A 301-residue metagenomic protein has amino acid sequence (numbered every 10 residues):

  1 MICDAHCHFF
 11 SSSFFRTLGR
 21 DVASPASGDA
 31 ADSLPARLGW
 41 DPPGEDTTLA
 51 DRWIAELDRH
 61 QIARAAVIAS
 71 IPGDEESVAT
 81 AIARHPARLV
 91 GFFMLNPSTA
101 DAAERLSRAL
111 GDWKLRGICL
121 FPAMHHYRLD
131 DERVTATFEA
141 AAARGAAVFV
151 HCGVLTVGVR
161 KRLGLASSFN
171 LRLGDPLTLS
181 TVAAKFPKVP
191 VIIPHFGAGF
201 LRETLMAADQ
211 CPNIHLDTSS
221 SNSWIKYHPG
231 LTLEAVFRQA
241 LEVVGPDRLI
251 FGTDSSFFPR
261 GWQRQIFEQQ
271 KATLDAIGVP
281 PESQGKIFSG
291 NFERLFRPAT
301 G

Functional and structural regions predicted by a protein language model:
M1-H8, S12-R59, R64, Q239 (+2 more regions): Mid-to-C-terminal alpha-helical segments outside catalytic/metal-binding sites
I2-A5, V67-I68, F92-F93, C119 (+3 more regions): Active-site neighborhood of phospho(di)ester-bond hydrolases with catalytic His/Asp-centered motifs
H6, L57, V78, A109 (+7 more regions): Conserved, mostly hydrophobic/aromatic
F10-S13, P72-D74, S98-D101, V154-G158 (+3 more regions): Active-site environment of divalent metal-dependent phosphoester hydrolases
I54, A79, L106-S107, S180 (+2 more regions): Short hydrophobic/charged patches on amphipathic alpha-helices used for structural packing and interfaces
R59-R64, P86-L89, A184-V191: Short, surface-exposed connector motifs at secondary-structure boundaries
A63-R64, I71-L173: Active-site gating/metal-coordination segments in enzymes
R116-G117, D130-I250: Catalytic pocket-lining loop regions of alpha/beta-barrel enzymes, especially the amidohydrolase/enolase/GH5 lineages
